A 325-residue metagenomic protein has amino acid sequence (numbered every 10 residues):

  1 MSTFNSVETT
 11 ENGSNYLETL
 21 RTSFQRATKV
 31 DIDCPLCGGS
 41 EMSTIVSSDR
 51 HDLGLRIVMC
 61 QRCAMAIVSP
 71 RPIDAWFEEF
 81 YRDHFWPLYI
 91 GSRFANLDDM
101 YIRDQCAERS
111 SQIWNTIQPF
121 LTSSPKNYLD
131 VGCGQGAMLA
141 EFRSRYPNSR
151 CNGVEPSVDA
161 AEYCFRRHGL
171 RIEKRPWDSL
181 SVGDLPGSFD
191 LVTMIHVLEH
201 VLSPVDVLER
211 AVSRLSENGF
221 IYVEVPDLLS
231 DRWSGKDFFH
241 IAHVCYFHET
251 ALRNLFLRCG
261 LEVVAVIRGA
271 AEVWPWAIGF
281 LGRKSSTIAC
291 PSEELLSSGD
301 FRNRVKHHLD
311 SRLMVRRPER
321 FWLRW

Functional and structural regions predicted by a protein language model:
S2-G187, L191-I195, P204-L208, W276-I278 (+1 more regions): Conserved N-terminal segment of class I S-adenosyl-L-methionine
N12-N15, Y222-L255: Short, glycine-/aromatic-enriched active-site segment of Class I SAM-dependent methyltransferases
S43-S48, L261-A271: Conserved S-adenosyl-L-methionine
N148, G169-L170, N218, G260-V263: A generic structural signal for alpha->beta connector loops
T193-H196, Y222-E224, A265-R268, G279-L281: Short beta-strand segments
H196, H200, H243: Histidine-centered divalent metal-coordination motifs
V205-F220: A short glycine-rich, Lys/Arg-flanked "PGG" loop and its adjoining helix->strand segment in the class I
